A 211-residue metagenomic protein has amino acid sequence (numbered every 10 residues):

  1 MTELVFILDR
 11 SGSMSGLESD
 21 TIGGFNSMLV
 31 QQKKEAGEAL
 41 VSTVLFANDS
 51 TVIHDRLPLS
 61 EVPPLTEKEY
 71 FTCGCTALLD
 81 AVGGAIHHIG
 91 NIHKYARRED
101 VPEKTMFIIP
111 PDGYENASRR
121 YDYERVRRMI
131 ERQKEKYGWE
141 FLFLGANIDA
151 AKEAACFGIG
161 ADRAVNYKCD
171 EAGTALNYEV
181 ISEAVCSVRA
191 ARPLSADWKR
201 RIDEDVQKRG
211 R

Functional and structural regions predicted by a protein language model:
M1-R211: Acidic, low-complexity intrinsically disordered regions
